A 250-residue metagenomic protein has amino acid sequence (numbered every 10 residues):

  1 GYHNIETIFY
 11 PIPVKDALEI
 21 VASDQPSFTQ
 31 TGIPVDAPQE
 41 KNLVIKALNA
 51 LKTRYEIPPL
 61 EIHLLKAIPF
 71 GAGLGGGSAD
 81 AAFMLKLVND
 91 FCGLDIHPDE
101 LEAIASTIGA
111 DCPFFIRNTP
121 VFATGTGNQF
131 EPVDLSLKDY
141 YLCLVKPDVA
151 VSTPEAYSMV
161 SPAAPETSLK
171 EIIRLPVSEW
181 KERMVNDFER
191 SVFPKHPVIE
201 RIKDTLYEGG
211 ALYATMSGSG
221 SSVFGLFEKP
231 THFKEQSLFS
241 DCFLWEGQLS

Functional and structural regions predicted by a protein language model:
G1-A72, D90, L94-D99, L135-K138 (+1 more regions): ATP-binding N-lobe of GHMP and related small-molecule kinases
Y10-P11, S106-T107, P113-I116, V133-K138 (+1 more regions): Solvent-exposed alpha-helices and their adjacent loops that cap or buttress functional pockets in soluble metabolic
D16-I20, D111-F115, V121-F122, V223-G225: Short beta-strand scaffold segments in enzyme catalytic cores
L18-I20, V44, G77, V145 (+3 more regions): Residue-level signal for inorganic ion chemistry
D24-A37, M84, S106, P176-V185: Short, basic/glycine-rich phosphate-binding loops at helix/coil junctions that contact nucleotide phosphates
F28, R117-N118, F122-Y213, L226-S240 (+1 more regions): Conserved, helical-rich catalytic subdomain that frames metal- and/or nucleotide-binding sites in enzyme alpha/beta
H63-C92, A110, L212-F224: Glycine/serine-rich anion-binding loops at beta->alpha junctions that coordinate negatively charged ligand groups
A81, L85-F122: Contiguous, small/hydrophobic- and glycine-enriched helical/loop subdomains that border and often "cap" functional
